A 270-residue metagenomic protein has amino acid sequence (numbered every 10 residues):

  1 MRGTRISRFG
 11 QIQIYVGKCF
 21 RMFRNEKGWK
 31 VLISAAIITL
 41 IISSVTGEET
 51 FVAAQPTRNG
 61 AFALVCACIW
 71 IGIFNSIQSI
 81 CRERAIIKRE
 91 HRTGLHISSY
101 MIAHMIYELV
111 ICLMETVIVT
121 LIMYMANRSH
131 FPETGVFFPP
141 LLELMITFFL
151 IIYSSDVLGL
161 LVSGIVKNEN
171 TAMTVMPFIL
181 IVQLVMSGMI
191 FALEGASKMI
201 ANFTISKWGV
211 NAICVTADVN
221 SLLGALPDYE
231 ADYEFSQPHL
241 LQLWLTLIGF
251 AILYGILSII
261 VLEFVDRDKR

Functional and structural regions predicted by a protein language model:
T4-S7, Q13, F20-R270: Membrane-spanning alpha-helical segments of multipass transporters and channels
